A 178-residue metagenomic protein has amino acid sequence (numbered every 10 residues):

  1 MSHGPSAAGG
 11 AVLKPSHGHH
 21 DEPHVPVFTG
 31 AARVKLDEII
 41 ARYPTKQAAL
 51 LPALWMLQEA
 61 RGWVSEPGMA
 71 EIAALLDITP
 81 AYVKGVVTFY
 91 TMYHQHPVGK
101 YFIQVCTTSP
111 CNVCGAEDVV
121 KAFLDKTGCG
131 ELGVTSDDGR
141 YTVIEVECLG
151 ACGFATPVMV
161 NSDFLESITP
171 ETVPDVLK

Functional and structural regions predicted by a protein language model:
S2-K178: Signature of N-terminal electron-transfer/Fe-S-associated modules in redox systems
